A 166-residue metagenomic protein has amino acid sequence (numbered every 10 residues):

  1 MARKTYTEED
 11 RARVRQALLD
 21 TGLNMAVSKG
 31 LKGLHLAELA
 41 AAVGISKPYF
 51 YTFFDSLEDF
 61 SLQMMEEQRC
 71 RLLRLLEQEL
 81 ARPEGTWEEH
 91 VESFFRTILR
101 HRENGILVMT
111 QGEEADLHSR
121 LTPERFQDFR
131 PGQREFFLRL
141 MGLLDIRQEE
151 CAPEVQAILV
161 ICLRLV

Functional and structural regions predicted by a protein language model:
M1-K29, E38: Basic, helix-initiating cap at the start of DNA-binding domains
V14, M64, Q68, L72 (+4 more regions): Hydrophobic/aromatic residues within well-ordered alpha-helical segments
M25-D59, Q63: Helix-turn-helix
F54, Q111-S119, V160, R164: Short helix-capping/turn signature of helix-turn-helix
Q63, E67, E77-N104, I158: Hydrophobic alpha-helical connector segments
C70-L73, N104, H118-I146, P153-A157: Amphipathic alpha-helical packing segments from all-alpha helical-bundle domains
E89-S93, L99-E124, L138: Amphipathic alpha-helical segments used for helix-helix packing
E92, C151-L163: Short, well-structured alpha-helical segments
